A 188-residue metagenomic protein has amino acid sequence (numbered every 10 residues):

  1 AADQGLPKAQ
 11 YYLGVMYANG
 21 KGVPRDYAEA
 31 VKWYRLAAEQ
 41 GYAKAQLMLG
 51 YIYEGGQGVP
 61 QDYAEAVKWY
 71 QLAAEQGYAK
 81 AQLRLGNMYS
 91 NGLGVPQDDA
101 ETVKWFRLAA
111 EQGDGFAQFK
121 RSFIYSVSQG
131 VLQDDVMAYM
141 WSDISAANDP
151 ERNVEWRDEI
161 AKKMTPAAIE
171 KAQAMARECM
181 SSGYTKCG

Functional and structural regions predicted by a protein language model:
A1, L36-A37, L72-A73, L108-A109 (+1 more regions): Canonical positions in the second alpha-helix
K8, Y12, K44, K80 (+3 more regions): Start-of-helix register in tetratricopeptide repeats
Y12-N19, M48-G55, R84-N91, K120-V127 (+2 more regions): Hydrophobic face of amphipathic alpha-helices that form TPR/SEL1-like repeat modules and related alpha-solenoid
E151-G188: Terminal, low-structured helical/coil segments at or just beyond the last alpha-helical repeat
